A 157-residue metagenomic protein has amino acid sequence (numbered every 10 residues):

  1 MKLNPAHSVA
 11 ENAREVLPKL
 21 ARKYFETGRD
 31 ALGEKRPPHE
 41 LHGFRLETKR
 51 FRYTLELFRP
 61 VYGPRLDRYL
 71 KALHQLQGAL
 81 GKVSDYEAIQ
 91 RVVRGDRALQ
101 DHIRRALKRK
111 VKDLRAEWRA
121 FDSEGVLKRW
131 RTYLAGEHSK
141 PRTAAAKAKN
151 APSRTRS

Functional and structural regions predicted by a protein language model:
M1-S157: Cationic, histidine-enriched alpha-helical/coil surfaces that engage anionic ligands
